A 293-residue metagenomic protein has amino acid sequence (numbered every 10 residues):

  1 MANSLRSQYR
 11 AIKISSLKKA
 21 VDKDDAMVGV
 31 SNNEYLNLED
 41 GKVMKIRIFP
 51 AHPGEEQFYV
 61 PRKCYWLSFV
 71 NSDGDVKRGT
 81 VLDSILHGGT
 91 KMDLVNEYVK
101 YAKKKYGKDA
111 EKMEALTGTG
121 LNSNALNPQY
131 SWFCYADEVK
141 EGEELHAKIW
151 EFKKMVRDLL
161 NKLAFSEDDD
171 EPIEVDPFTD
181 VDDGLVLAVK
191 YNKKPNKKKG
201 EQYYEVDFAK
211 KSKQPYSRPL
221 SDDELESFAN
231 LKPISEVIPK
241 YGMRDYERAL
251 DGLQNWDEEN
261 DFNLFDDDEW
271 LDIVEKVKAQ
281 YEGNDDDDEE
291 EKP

Functional and structural regions predicted by a protein language model:
A2-F178, K240-G283: OB-fold ssDNA-binding interfaces and closely related basic DNA-contact patches used across DNA replication/repair
K148-V237: Extended serine/threonine-enriched, polar tracts that run as long, contiguous segments within proteins
N196-P215, D223-P293: Intrinsically disordered, low-complexity acidic regions
